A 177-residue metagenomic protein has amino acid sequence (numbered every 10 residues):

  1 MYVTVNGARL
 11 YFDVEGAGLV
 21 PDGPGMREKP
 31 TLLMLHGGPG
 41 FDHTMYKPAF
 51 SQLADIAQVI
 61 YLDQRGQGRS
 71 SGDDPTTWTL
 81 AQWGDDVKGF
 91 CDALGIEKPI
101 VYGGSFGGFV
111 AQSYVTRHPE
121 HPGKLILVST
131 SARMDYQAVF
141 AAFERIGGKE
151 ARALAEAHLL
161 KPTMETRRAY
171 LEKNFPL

Functional and structural regions predicted by a protein language model:
M1-V5: Short acidic-hydrophobic surface loop/beta-edge motif
N6-T76, F90-C91: Conserved HGGG/HGGXW glycine-rich cap/lid loop of the alpha/beta-hydrolase fold
P48-L53, T76-T79, P119, A142-R145: Glycine-rich, phosphate-binding/catalytic loops in enzymes
S71-G84, S131: Catalytic nucleophile-loop/oxyanion-hole region of alpha/beta-hydrolase and closely related hydrolase-like folds
A81-P99: Conserved acidic catalytic loop of the alpha/beta-hydrolase fold
E97-V139: Conserved hydrolase catalytic core segment
G123-K161: Flexible "cap/lid" loop of the alpha/beta hydrolase fold
L160-L177: Conserved alpha/beta-hydrolase catalytic His-Asp/Glu region
